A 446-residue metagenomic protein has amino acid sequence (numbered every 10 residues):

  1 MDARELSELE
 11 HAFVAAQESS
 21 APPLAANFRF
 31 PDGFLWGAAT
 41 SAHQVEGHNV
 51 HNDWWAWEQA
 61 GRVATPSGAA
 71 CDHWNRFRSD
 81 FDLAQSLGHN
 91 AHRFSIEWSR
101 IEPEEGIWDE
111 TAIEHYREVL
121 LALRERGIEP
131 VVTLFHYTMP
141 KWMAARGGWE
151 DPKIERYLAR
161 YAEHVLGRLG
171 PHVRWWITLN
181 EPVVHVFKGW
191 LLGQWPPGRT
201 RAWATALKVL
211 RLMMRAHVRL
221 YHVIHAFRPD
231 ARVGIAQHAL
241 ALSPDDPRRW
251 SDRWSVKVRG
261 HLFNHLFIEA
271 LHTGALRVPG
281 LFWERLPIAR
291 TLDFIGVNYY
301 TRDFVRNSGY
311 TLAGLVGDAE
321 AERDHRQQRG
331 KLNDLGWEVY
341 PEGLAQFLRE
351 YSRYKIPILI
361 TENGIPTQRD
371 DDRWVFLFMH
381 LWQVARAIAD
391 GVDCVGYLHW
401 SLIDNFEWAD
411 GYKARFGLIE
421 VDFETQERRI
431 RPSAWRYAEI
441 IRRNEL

Functional and structural regions predicted by a protein language model:
D2-G61, Q85, E105, E114-R373 (+1 more regions): Active-site region of glycoside hydrolase catalytic domains
E46-Y116: Active-site-adjacent substrate/metal-binding segments within catalytic domains of carbohydrate-active enzymes
